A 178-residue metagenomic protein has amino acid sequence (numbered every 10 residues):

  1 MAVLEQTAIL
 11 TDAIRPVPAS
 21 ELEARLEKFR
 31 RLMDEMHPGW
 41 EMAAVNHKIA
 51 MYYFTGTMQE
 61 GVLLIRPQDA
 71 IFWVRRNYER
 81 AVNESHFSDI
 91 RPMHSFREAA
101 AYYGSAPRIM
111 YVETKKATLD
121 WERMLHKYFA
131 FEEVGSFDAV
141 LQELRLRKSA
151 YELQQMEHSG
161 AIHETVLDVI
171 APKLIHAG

Functional and structural regions predicted by a protein language model:
M1-F72, P107, D168, P172: Terminal domain-start leader segments
A2-T11, E98-G178: Flexible, acidic/His-enriched mid-domain "rim/lid" segments that flank
V45-K48, V74-R76, V112-A117: Structural motif
M51-T55, F72-W73, R80-N83, L119-D120: Short active-site-adjacent helix-start/loop capping segments
E60-V62, D89, E152: Short, hinge-like loop/turn segments at secondary-structure boundaries
R66, S85-F87, Y128-A130: Short, structured coil segments at secondary-structure junctions
P67, R76, M93-H94, T114 (+1 more regions): Residues at the C-termini of beta-strands that transition into short coil/loop
W73-Y102: Compact, glycine/acidic-enriched structural inserts
